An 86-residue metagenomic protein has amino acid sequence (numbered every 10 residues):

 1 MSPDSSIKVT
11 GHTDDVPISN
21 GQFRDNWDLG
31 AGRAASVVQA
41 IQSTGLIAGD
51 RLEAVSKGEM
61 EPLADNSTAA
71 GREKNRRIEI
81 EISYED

Functional and structural regions predicted by a protein language model:
S2, H12-D86: Periplasmic OmpA-like peptidoglycan-binding domain that tethers envelope proteins to the cell wall
